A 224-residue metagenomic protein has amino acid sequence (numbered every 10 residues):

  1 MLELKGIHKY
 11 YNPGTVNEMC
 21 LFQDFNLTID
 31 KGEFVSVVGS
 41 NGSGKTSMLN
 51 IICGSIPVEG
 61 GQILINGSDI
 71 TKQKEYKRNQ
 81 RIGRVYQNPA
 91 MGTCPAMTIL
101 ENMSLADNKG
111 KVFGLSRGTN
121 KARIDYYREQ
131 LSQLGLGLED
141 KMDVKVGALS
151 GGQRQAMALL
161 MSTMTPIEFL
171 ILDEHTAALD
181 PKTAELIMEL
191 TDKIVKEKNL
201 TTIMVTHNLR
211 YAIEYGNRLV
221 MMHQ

Functional and structural regions predicted by a protein language model:
M1, Y10-D24, K74: A short, flexible loop at the N-terminus of ABC-type nucleotide-binding domains that lies
V38-S40: The feature captures the beta-strand-to-loop junction immediately N-terminal to the Walker
C53: Helix-to-loop junction immediately C-terminal to a conserved catalytic motif
G61-D69: Conserved ABC transporter NBD signature motif
D69-G83, F113-S116, N120: ABC ATPase NBD coupling module
E174-H175: Walker B catalytic motif
T206-H207: H-loop/switch region of ABC-family ATPase nucleotide-binding domains
L219-Q224: H-loop (His-switch) and adjacent beta-strand-loop-beta switch element of ABC-type ATPase nucleotide-binding domains
